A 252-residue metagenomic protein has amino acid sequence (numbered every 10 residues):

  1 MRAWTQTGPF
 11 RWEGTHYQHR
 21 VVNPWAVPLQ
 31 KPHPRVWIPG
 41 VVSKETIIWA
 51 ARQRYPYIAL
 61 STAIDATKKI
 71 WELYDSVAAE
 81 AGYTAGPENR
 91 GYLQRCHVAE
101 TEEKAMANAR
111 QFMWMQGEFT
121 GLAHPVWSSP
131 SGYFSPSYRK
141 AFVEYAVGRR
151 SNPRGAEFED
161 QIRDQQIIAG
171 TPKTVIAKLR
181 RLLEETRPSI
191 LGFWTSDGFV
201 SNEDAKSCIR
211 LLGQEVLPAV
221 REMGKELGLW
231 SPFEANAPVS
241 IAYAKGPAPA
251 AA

Functional and structural regions predicted by a protein language model:
M1, V36, A50, Y74 (+4 more regions): Conserved, mostly hydrophobic/aromatic
R2-V27, A66-P188, R221-A252: An alpha-helical appendage that flanks or caps ligand/catalytic pockets
L29-R35: A local structural motif
V36-P39, Y57-L60, E88-R95, S189-F193: Hydrophobic faces of well-ordered beta-strands that scaffold small-molecule active sites in alpha/beta enzyme cores
V42-A66, I70-W71, D75: A conserved active-site cap/scaffold subdomain adjacent to cofactor or substrate pockets
T62-I64, F193-A205: Glycine-rich, proline-tolerant flexible connector loops at the mouths of alpha/beta enzymes
G170, T174, D204-L211: Alpha-helix N-cap and loop-to-helix initiation/capping positions
R210-G224: Alpha-helix-loop-beta-strand connector modules within alpha/beta enzyme cores
